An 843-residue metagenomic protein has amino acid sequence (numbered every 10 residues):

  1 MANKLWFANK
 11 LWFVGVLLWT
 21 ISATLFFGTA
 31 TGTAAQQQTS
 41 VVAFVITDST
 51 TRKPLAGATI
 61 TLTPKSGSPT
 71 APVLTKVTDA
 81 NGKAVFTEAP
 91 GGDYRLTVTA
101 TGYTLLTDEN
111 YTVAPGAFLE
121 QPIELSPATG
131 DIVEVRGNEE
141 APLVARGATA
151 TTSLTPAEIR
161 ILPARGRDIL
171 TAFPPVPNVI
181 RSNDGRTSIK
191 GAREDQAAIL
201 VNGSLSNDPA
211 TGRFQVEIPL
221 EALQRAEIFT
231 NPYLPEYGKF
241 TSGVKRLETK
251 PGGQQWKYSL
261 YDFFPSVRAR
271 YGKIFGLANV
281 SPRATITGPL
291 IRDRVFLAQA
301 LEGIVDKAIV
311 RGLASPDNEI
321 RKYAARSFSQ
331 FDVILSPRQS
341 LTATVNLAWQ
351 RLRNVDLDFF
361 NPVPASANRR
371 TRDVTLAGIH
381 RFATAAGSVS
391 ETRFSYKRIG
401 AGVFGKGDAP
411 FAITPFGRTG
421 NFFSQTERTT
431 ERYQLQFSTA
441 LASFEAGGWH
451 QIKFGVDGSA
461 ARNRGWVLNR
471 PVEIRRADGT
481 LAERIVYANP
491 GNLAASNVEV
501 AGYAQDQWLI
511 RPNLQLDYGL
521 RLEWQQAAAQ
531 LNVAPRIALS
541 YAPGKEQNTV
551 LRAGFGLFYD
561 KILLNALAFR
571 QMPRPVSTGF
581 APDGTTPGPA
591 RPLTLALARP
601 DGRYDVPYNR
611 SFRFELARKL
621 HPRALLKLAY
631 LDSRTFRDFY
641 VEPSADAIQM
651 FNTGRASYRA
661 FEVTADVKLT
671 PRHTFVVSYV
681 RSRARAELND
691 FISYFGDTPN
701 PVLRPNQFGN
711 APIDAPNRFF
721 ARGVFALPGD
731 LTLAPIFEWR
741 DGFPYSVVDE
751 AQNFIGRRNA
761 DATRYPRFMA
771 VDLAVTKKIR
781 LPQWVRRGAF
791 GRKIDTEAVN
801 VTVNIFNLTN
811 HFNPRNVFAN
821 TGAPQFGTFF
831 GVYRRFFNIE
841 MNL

Functional and structural regions predicted by a protein language model:
G32-G147, N207, P219-E221: Periplasm-facing N-terminal accessory domains of Gram-negative outer-membrane beta-barrel systems
T104-Q121, I132-P251, Y261-Y271, N279-G288 (+2 more regions): Periplasmic N-terminal accessory/gating domains of Gram-negative outer-membrane beta-barrel systems
R181, P235-G238, G252-K257, I291-V295 (+9 more regions): Short loop/turn motifs that connect adjacent beta-strands in outer-membrane beta-barrel proteins
G276-R351, N368-T392, P535, S678: Transmembrane beta-barrel wall of Gram-negative outer-membrane proteins
Q339-Q505, P643-Q649, T653-A660: Replace "related TpsB outer-membrane translocases also match" with "some related outer-membrane beta-barrels such as
A538-Q649, P766: Solvent-exposed loop/turn elements at secondary-structure boundaries
R623, G729-N753, F768-A770, T776-L843: C-terminal beta-signal and adjacent terminal beta-strands/loops of Gram-negative outer-membrane beta-barrel proteins
K627-D749: Gram-negative outer-membrane beta-barrel transporters
